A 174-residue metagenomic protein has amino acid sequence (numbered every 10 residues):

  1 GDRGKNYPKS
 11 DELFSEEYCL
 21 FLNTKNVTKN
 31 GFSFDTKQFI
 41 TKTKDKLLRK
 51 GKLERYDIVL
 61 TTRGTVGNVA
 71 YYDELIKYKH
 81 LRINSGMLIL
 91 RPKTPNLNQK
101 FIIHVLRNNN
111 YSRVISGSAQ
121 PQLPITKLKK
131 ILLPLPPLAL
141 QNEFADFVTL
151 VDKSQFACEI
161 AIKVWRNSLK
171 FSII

Functional and structural regions predicted by a protein language model:
G1-N30, K44-L48: Low-complexity, Lys/Gly-biased intrinsically disordered segments
F14, K79-L88, K100, G117-A139: A short glycine-rich beta-alpha junction/loop motif
Y18, T36, N84-G86: A generic structural signal for short beta-strands and their flanking turns/coil linkers
N23, T43-R107, P124: A short beta-sheet element
N26-F39, L81: Short, basic/aromatic beta-hairpin or loop at an interaction surface
V27-T28, T65-V66, S112: Active-site/binding-pocket entry motifs
L132-I174: Amphipathic alpha-helical coiled-coil/heptad-repeat segments
